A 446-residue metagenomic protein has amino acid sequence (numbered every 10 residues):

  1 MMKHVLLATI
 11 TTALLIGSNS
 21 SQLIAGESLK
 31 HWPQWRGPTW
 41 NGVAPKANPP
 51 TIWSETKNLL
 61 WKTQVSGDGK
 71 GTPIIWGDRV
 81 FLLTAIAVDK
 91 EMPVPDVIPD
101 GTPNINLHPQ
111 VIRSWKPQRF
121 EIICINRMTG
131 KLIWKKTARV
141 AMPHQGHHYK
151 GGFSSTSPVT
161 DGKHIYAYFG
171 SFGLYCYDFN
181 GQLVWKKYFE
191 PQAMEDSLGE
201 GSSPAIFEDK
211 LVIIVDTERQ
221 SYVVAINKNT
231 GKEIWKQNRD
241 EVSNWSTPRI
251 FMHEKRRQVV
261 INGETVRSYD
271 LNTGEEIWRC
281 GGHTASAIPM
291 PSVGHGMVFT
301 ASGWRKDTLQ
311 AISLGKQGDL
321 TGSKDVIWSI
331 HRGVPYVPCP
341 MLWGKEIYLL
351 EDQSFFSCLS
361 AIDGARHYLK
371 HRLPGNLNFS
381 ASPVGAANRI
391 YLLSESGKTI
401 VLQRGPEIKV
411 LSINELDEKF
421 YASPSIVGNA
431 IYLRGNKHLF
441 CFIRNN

Functional and structural regions predicted by a protein language model:
M1-V5: Positively charged n-region of N-terminal signal peptides that target proteins for export
L7-A8, W115: N-terminal hydrophobic alpha-helix used for membrane targeting or insertion
A8-N19: Bacterial N-terminal signal peptides
Q22-N446: Noncatalytic, solvent-exposed loop/strand surfaces of beta-propeller-type extracellular/periplasmic domains
